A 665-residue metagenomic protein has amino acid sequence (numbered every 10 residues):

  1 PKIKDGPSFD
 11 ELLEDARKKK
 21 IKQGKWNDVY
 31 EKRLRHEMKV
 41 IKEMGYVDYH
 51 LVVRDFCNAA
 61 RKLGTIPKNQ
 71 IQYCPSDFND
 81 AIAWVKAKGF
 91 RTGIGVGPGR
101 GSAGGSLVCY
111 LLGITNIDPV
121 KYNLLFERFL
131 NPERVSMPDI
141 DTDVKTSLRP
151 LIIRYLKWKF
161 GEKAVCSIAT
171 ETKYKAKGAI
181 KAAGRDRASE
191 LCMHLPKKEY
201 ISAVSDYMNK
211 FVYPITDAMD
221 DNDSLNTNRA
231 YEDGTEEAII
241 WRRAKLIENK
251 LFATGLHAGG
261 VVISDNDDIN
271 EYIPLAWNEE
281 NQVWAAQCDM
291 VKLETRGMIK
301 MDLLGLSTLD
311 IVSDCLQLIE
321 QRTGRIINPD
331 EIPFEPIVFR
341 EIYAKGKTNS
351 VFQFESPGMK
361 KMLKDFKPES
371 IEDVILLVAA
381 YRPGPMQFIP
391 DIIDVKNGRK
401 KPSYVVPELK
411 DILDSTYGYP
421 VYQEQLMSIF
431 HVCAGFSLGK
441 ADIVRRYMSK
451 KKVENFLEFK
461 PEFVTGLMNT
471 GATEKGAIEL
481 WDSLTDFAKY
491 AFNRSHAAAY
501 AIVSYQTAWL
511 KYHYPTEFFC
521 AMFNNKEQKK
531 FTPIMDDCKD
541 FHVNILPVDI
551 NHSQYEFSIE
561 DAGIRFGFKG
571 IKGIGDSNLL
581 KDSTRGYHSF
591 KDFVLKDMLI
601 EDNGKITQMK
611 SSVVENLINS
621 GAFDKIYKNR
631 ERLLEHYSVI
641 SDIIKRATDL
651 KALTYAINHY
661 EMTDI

Functional and structural regions predicted by a protein language model:
P1-I665: Noncatalytic, beta-rich nucleic-acid-contacting surfaces in large DNA/RNA-processing enzymes
